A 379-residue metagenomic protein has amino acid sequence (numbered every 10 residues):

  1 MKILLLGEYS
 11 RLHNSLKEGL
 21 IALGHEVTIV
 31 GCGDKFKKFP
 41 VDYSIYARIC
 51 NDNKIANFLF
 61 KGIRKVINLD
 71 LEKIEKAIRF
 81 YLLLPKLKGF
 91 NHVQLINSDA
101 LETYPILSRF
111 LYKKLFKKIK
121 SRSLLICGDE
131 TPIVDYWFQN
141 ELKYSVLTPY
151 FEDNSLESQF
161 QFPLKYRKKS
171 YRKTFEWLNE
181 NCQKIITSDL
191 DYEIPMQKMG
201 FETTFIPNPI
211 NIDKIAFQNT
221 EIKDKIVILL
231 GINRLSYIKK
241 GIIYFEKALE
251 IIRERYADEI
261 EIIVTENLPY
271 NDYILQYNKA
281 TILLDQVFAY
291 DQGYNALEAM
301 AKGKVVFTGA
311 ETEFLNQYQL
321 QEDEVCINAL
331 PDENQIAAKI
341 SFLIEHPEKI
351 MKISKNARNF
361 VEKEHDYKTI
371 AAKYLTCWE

Functional and structural regions predicted by a protein language model:
A77-G89, F110-K117, L147-K184: Membrane-proximal helix-turn-helix segments that form the acceptor-binding/catalytic region of lipid-linked
L124-K169, E311, Y318-L320: Acceptor-binding helix/loop patch of EC 2.4 sugar-transfer enzymes, predominantly nucleotide-sugar-dependent
V134, F162-T203, K247: A short, active-site helix/loop in glycosyltransferases that binds the activated sugar's phosphate group
T203-K240, E246: Conserved donor-binding/catalytic core segment of Leloir-type glycosyltransferases
N278-D291, K304: Acidic donor-binding loop of glycosyltransferase active sites
V305-T312: Short hydrophobic beta-strand element within catalytic cores of glycosyltransferases and related nucleotide-activated
L315-K339: Change "using UDP/GDP/dTDP sugars" to "using nucleotide sugars
P347-W378: A charged, aromatic-enriched C-terminal amphipathic alpha-helix characteristic of glycosyltransferases across folds
